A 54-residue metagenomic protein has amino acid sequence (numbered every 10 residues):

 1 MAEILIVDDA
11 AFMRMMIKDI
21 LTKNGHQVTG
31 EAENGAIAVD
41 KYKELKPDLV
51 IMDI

Functional and structural regions predicted by a protein language model:
M1-E3: Non-catalytic signal-transmission and effector/linker regions of two-component phosphorelay proteins
D8: Conserved acidic carboxylate
A11-G30: Two-component/phosphorelay signaling modules centered on CheY-like receiver
E31-L49: Acidic, metal-coordinating helix/loop segments flanking the phosphotransfer/catalytic sites of two-component signaling
D53: Active-site residues of response regulator receiver
